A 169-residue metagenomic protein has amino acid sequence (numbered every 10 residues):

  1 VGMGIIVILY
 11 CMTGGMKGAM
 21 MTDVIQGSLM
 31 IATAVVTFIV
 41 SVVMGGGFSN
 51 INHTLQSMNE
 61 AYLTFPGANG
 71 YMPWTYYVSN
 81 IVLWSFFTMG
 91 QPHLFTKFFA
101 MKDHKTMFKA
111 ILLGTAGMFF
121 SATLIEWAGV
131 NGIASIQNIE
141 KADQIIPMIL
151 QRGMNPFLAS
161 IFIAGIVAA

Functional and structural regions predicted by a protein language model:
V1-G18, I163: Transmembrane alpha-helical segments of multi-pass small-molecule transport proteins
V1-G2, K17-D23, S28-L29, N52 (+1 more regions): Hydrophobic alpha-helical membrane segments of integral membrane proteins
G4-I5, G15, V24, L94 (+1 more regions): Short, hydrophobic/aromatic alpha-helical segments in well-folded domains
L9, A116, A164-A168: Hydrophobic transmembrane alpha-helices
C11-T22, K102-T106: Cytoplasmic juxtamembrane interface segments
G18, A168-A169: Active-site alpha-helix of zinc metalloproteases
S28-F162: Loop-to-helix junctions at membrane interfaces in multi-pass transport proteins
